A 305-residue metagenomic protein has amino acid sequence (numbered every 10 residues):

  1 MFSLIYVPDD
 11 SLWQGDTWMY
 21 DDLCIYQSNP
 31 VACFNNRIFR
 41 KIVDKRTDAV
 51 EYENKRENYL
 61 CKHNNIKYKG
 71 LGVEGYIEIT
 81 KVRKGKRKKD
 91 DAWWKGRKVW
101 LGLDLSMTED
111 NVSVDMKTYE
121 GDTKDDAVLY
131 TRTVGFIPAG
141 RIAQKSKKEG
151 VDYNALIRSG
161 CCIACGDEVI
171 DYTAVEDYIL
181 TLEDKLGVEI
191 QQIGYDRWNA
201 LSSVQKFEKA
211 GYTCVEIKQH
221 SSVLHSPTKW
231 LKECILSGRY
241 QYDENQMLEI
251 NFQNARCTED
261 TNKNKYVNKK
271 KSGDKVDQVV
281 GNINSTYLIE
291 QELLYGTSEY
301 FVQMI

Functional and structural regions predicted by a protein language model:
M1-D21, K206, A210-G296: Metal-dependent DNA phosphodiester-chemistry modules and their immediately adjacent helices/loops in DNA-processing
M1-I5, L60, R97-L101, N111-S113 (+5 more regions): Beta-sheet entry/capping signal
M1-W100, E109, Y130, V134 (+1 more regions): Non-catalytic, compositionally simple segments
L105, G194-W198, I217: Short His-Asn-centered micro-motif
E109-K124, V276-Q278, N284-S285: Acidic, metal-ligating active-site segments
T118-I190: Nucleic-acid-processing active sites and adjacent nucleic-acid-binding tracks, predominantly divalent metal-dependent
V188-V204: Short glycine-rich phosphate-binding loop at a beta-alpha junction
L294-I305: Phosphate-handling catalytic cores of nucleic-acid transaction enzymes
